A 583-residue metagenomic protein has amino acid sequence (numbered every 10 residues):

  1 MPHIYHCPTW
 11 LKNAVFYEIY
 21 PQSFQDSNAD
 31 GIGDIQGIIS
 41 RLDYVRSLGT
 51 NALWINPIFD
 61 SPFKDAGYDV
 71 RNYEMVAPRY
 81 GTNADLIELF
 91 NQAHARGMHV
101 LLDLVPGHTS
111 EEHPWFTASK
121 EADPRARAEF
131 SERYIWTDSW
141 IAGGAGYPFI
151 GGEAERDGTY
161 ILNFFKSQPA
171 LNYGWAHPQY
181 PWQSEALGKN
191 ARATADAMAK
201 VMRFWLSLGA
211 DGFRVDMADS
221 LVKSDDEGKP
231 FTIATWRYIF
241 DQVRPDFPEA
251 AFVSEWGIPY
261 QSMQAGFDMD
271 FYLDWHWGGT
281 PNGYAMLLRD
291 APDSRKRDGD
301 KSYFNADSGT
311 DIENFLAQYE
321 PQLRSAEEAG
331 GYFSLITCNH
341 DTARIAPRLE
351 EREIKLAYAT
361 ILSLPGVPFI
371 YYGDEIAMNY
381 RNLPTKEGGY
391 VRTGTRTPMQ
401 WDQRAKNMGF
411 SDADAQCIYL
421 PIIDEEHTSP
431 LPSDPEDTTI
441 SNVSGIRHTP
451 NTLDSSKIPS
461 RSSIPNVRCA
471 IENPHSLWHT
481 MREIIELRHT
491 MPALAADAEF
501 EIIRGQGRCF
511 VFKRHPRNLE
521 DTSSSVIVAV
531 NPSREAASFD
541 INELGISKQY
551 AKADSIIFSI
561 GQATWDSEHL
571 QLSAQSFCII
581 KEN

Functional and structural regions predicted by a protein language model:
P2-D196, S207, A218-G266: Acidic/aromatic-lined carbohydrate-recognition and catalytic surfaces of CAZymes acting on diverse glycans
L11, R244, G266, K296 (+6 more regions): Loop/helix patches that line or flank the sugar-binding groove of alpha-linked glycan CAZymes
Y20-S27, I161-N190, L221, K301 (+3 more regions): Short glycine/proline-rich turn/loop motifs
Q22-F24, F59-S61, P106-G107, D211 (+9 more regions): Short, solvent-exposed loop/turn segments at secondary-structure junctions
E111-G146, W236, F240-P398, Q403 (+1 more regions): Conserved alpha/beta catalytic core and glycan-binding cleft of carbohydrate-active enzymes
M202-S224, L335-N339: Active-site groove signature of glycoside hydrolases
A536-I560: Beta-strand-rich binding/interaction modules
W565-N583: C-terminal beta-strand-rich structural cap/linker in extracellular carbohydrate-active enzymes
